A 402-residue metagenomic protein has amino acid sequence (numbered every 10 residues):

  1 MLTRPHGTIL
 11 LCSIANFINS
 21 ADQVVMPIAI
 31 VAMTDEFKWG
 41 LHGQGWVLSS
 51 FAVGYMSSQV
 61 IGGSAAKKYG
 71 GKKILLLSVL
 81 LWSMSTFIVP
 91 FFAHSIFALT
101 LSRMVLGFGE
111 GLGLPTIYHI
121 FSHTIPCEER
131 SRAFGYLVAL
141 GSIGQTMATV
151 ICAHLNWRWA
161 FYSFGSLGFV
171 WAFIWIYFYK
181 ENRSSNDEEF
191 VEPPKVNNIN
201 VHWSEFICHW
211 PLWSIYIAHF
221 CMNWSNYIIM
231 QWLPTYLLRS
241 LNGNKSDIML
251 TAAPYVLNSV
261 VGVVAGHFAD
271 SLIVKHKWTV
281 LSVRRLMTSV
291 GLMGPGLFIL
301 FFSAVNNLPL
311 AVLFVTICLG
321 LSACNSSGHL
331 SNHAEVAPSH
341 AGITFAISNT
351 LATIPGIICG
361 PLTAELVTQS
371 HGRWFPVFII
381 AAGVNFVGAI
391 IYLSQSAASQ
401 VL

Functional and structural regions predicted by a protein language model:
G7-L41, I229-P234, C359: Extracytoplasmic
V24, A52-V60, G111, Q145-T146 (+4 more regions): Residue-level signature of mid-helix packing/kink "hotspots" within the transmembrane helices of 12-pass Major
M26-P27, H209-G266, N325-S326, L330 (+1 more regions): Extracytoplasmic gate region of multi-pass secondary transporters
S57-F97: Conserved MFS/SLC helix-loop-helix module at the cytosolic interface between two early adjacent transmembrane helices
L80-H94, S289, M293-N306: C-terminal ends and interior cores of transmembrane alpha-helices in multi-pass membrane transporters/permeases
S85, F97-L112, F298, P309-N325: Hydrophobic core of transmembrane alpha-helices in multi-pass small-molecule transporters, especially MFS/SLC-type
S102-G141: Cytoplasmic helix-loop-helix junction between adjacent transmembrane helices in 12-TM secondary transporters
L137-R183: Helix-loop-helix hairpin linking two adjacent transmembrane segments in secondary transporters
